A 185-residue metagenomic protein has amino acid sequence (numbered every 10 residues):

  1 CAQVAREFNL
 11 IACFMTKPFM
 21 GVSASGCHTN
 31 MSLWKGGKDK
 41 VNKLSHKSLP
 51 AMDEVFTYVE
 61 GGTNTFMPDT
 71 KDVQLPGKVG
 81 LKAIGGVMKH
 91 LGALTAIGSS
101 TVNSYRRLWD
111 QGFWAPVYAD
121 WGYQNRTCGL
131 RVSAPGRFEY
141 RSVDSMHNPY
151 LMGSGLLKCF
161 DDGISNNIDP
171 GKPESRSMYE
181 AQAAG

Functional and structural regions predicted by a protein language model:
A2-E174: Active-site capping/gating regions of soluble enzymes
P170, E174-G185: Acidic, glycine-enriched catalytic cores built around paired aspartates
